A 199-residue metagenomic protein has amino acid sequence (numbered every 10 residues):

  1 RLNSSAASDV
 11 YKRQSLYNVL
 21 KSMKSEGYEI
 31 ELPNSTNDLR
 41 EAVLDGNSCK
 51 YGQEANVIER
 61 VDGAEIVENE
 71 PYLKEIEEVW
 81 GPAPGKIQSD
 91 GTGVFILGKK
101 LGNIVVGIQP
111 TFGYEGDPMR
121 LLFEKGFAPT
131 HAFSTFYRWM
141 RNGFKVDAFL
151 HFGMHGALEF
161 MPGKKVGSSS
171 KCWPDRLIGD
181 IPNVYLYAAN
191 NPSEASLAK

Functional and structural regions predicted by a protein language model:
L2-A7, Y11: Single conserved hydrophobic/aromatic residue that forms the stacking wall/gate of nucleotide- or nucleobase-binding
S5, N18-K24, L44, D90 (+1 more regions): Catalytic-core helical/loop segments in enzymes performing group transfer/polymerization on anionic/lipid-linked
S8, D117-R120, F160-K165: Short acidic, glycine/serine/threonine-rich loops at helix termini
S22-I58, Q109-Y114, N191-P192: Short connector loops at secondary-structure junctions
E31-N34, V105-G107, A148-M154: A structural signal for short, well-ordered beta-strand segments and their strand-loop junctions that often border
N56-P129, L197: Active-site cores of enzymes that catalyze phosphoryl transfer or operate on phosphate-rich substrates
K125-K199: Structured mid-domain segments that build the active-site/substrate or prosthetic-cofactor binding neighborhood
